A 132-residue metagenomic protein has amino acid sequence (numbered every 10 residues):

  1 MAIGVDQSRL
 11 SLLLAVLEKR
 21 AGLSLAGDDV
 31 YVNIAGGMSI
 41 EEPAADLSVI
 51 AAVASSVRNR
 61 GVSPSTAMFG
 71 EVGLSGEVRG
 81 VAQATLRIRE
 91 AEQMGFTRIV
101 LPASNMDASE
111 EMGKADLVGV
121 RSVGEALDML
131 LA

Functional and structural regions predicted by a protein language model:
M1-A132: Peripheral, non-AAA+ core regions of ATP-driven protein-machinery
